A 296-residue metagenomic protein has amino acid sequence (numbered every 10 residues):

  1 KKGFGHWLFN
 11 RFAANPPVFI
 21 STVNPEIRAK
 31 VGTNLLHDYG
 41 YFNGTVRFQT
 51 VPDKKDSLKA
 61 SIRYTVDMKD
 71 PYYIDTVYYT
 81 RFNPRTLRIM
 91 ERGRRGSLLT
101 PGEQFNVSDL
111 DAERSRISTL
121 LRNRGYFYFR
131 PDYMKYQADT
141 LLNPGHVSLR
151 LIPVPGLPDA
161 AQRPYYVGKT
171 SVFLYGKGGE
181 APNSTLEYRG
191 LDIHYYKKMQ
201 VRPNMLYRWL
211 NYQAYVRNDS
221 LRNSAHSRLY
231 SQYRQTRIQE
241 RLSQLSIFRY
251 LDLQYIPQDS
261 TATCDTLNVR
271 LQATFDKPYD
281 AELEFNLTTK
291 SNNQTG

Functional and structural regions predicted by a protein language model:
K1-S291: Periplasmic polypeptide-binding modules associated with outer-membrane biogenesis and secretion
